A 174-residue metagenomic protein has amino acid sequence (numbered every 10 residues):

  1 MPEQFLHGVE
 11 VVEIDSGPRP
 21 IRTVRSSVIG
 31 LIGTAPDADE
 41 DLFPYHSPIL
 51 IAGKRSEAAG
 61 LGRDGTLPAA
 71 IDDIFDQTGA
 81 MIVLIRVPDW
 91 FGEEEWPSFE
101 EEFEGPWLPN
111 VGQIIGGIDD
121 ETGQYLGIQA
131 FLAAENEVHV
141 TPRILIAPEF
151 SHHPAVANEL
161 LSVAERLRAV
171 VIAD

Functional and structural regions predicted by a protein language model:
M1-D174: Surface-exposed assembly/interface segments
